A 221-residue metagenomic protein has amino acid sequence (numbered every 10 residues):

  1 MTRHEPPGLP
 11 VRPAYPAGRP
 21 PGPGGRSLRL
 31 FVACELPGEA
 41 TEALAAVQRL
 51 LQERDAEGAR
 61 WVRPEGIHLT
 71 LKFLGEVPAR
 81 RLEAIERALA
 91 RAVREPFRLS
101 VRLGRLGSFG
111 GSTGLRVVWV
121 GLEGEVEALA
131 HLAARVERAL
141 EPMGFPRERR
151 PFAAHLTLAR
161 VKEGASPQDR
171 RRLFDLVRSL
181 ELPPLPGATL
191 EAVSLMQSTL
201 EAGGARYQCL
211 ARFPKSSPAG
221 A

Functional and structural regions predicted by a protein language model:
T2-A221: Histidine-dependent nucleotide/RNA phosphoesterase domain, centered on the 2H-phosphoesterase fold with its duplicated
